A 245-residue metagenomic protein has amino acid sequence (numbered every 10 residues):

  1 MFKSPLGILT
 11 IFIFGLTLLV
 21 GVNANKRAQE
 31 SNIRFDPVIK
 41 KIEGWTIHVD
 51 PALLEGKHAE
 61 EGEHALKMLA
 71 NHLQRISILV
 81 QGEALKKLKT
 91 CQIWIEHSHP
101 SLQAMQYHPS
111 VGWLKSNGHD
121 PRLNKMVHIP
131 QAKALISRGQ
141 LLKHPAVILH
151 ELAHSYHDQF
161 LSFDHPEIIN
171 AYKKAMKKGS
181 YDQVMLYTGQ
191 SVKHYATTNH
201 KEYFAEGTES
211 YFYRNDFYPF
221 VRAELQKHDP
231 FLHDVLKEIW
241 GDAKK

Functional and structural regions predicted by a protein language model:
M1-T10: Bacterial N-terminal signal peptides that target proteins for export
T10-L18: Bacterial N-terminal signal peptides
R27-I39: Short acidic, Pro/Gly- and aromatic-enriched capping/linker segments at domain boundaries
K41-E63: Acidic/histidine-rich, surface-exposed loop or edge segments in extracytoplasmic proteins
H48, Q92-W94, H128, S155 (+2 more regions): Structural recognition of the beta-strand scaffold that forms the well-ordered cores of secreted hydrolase catalytic
H64-K173, K177, H233: Acidic/His-rich structured neighborhood in mature extracellular/periplasmic domains
S116-L123, A134, R138, Y172-K245: Metalloprotease/metallohydrolase-associated module, dominated by Zn2+-dependent proteases
